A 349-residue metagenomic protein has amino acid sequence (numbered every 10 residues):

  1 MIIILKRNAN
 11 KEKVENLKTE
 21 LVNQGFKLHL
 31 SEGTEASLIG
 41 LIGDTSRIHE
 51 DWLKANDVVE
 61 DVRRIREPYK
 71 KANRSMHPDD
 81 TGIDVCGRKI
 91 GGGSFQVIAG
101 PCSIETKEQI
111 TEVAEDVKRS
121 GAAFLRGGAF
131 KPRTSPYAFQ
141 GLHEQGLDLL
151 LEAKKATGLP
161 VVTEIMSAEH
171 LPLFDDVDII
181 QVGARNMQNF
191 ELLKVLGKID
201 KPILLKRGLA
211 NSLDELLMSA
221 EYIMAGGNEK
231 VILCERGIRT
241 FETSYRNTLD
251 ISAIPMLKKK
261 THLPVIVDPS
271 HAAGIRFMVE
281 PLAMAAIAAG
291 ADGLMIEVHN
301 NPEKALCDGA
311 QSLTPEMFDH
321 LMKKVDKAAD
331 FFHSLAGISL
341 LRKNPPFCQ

Functional and structural regions predicted by a protein language model:
M1-V97: Non-catalytic terminal accessory/regulatory regions of metabolic enzymes
V85, M224-A286: Active-site/ligand-binding-proximal alpha/beta "capping" segment
F95-E112, P136-Q140, V162-E164, G183-R185 (+2 more regions): Active-site mouth loops of central-metabolism enzymes
Q96-P101, A123-G127, V161-T163, I180-V182 (+4 more regions): Hydrophobic faces of well-ordered beta-strands that scaffold small-molecule active sites in alpha/beta enzyme cores
G121, L173-Q181, G197-I203, M224-K230 (+2 more regions): Glycine-enriched alpha-helix->loop->beta-strand junction motifs that scaffold or abut catalytic
R126-E144, N300-A310: Glycine-rich, proline-tolerant flexible connector loops at the mouths of alpha/beta enzymes
A129-R133, N186-S252: Conserved anion-binding
F139-T163, V195-P202, I251-V265, Q311-H333: Alpha-helix-loop-beta-strand connector modules within alpha/beta enzyme cores
